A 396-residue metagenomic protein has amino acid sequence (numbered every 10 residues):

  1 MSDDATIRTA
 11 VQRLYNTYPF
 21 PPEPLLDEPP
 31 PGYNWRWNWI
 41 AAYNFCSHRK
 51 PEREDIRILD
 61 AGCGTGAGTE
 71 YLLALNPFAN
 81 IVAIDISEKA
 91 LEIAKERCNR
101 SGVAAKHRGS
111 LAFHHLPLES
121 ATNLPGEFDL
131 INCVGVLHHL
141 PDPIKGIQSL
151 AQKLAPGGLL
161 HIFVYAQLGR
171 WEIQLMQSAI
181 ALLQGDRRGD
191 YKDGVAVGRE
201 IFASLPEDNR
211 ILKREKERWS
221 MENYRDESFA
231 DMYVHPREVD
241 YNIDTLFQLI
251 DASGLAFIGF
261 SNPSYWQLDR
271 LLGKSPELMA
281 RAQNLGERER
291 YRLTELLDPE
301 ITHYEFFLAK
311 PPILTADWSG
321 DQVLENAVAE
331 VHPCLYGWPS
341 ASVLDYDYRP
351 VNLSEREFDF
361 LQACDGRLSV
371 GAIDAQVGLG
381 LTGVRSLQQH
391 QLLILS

Functional and structural regions predicted by a protein language model:
T17, E28-I56, Y71: Conserved alpha-helix/loop element of class I SAM-dependent methyltransferases that forms part of the SAM/SAH-binding
T65-P77: Conserved SAM-binding loop of SAM-dependent methyltransferases across substrates and taxa, primarily the Class I
S87: Conserved SAM/SAH-binding beta-strand->alpha-helix loop
V103-S120: Conserved SAM-binding strand-loop segment of SAM-dependent methyltransferases
T122-I131: A short acidic, Gly/Pro-enriched loop at the edge of an enzyme's catalytic core that lines a small-molecule cofactor
K145-P156: A short glycine-rich, Lys/Arg-flanked "PGG" loop and its adjoining helix->strand segment in the class I
L159-I211: Conserved class I S-adenosyl-L-methionine
L272-L297, H303, R349-S396: Long, charge-rich, low-complexity alpha-helical segments
